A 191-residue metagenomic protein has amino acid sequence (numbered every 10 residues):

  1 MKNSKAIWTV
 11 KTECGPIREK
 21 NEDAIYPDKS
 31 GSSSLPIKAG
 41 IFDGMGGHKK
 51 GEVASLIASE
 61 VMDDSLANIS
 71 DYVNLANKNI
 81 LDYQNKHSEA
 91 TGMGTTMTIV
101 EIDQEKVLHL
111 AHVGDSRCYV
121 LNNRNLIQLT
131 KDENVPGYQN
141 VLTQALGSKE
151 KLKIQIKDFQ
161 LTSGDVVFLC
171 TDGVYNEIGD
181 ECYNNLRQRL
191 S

Functional and structural regions predicted by a protein language model:
M1-S191: PP2C/PPM-type serine/threonine phosphatase catalytic domain
